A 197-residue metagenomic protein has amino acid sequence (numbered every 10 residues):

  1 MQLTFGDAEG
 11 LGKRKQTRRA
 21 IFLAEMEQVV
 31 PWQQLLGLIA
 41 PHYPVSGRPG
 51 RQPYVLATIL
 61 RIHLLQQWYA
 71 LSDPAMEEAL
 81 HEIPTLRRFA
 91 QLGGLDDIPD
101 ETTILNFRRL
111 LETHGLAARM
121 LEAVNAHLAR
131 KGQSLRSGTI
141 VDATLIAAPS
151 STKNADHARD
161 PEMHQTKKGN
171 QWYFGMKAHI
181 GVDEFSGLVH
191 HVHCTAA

Functional and structural regions predicted by a protein language model:
M1-Q33, G37: Charged, often Cys/His-bearing segments associated with DNA-binding zinc-finger transcription factors
Q2-F5, P74, E78-H81, Q91-A197: Polybasic low-complexity intrinsically disordered regions
P31, R51-A57, D96-P99: Secondary-structure capping and boundary motifs in well-ordered enzyme cores
L36-P44, N125, S186: Amphipathic, well-packed alpha-helical segments that form the structural scaffold of globular domains
L38-A57: An N-terminal domain-cap segment
A40-P44, R88-G93: Short amphipathic helix-turn modules centered on a small-residue break
Y54-L60, A79-L80: Alpha-helical scaffolds flanking conserved acidic
T58-A70: Alpha-helical support elements that line or immediately flank enzyme active sites and cofactor-binding pockets
